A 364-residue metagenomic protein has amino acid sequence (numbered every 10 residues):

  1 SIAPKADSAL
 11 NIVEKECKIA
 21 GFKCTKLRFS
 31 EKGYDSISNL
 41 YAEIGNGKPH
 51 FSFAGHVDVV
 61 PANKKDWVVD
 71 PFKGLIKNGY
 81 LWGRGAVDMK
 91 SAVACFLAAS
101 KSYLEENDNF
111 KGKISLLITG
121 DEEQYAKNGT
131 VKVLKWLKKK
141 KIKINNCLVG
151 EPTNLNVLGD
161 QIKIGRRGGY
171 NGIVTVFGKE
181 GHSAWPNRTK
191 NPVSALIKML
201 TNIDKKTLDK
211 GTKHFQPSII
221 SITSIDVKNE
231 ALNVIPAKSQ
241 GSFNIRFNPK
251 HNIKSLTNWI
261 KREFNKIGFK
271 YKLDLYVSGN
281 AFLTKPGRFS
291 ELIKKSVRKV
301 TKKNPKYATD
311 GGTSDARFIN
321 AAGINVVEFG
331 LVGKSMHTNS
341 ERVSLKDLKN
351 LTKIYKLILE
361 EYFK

Functional and structural regions predicted by a protein language model:
S1-R84, L104-K111, A316: Acidic/His- and Gly-rich active-site-bordering loop/insert found across diverse amide/peptide-bond hydrolases
I2-A3, V60, E123, R246 (+1 more regions): Short strand->helix junction
K5, N11, I19, G33 (+3 more regions): Metal-dependent amide/peptide-bond hydrolase catalytic core, centered on the "pita-bread" metallohydrolase fold
K15, A98-K101, E105, K135 (+3 more regions): Short, well-ordered alpha-helices that flank and scaffold nucleotide-derived cofactor binding pockets
T25, F51-F53, L117, L148 (+1 more regions): Hydrophobic/aromatic beta-strand patches that form the interior of the parallel beta-sheet core in alpha/beta enzyme
A62-I76, I144, L148, G165-T175 (+2 more regions): Acidic-glycine-rich active-site phosphate/pyrophosphate-binding loop
L81, V87, S91-N202, S340-N350: Fold-level recognition of mixed alpha/beta catalytic cores in primary-metabolism enzymes, strongest
